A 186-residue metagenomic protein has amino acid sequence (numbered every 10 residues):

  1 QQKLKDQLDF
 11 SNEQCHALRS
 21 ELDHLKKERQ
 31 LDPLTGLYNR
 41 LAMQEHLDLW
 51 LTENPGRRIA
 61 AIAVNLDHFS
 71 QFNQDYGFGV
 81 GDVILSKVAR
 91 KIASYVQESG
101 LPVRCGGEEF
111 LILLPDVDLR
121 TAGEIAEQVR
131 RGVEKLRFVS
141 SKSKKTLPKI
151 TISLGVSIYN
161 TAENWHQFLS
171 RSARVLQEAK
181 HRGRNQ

Functional and structural regions predicted by a protein language model:
Q1-L34, R40-R58, G100-R104, L113: Signal-transducing coiled-coil linker helices
L25-E45, V64-F78, S86: Conserved nucleotide-binding and Mg2+-coordinating catalytic segments in signaling enzymes
M43, L47, L85, A89-I92 (+2 more regions): Heptad-repeat coiled-coil signal-transmission/dimerization helices
L49-A60, V64, D75, S94-L101 (+2 more regions): Nucleotide second-messenger and two-component phosphorelay signaling modules
A61, F110, I152-V156: A structural signal for short, well-ordered beta-strand segments
F69, Q74, V80, A89-A122 (+1 more regions): Conserved helix-loop-beta segment at the catalytic/binding core of cyclic-nucleotide signaling proteins
G123, E127, S157-N185: Catalytic-core segments of nucleotide cyclases and related cyclic-nucleotide turnover enzymes
V133-I152: Catalytic core regions of nucleotide second-messenger enzymes
